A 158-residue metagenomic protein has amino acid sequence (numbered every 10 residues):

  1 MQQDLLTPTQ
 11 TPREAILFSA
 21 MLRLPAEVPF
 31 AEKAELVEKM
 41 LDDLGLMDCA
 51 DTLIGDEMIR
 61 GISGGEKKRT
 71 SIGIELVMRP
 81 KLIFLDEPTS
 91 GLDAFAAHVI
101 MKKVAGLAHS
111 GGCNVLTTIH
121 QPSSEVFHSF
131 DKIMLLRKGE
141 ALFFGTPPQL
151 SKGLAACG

Functional and structural regions predicted by a protein language model:
Q2-Q3, P8-P25, L36: Q-loop/switch helix immediately C-terminal to the Walker
Q10, I54, I62, E75-L76: ABC ATPase signature
L17, M21, E32-L53: Conserved ABC ATPase "signature" region
I72-G73, I100: Hydrophobic anchor residue at the start of the ABC signature
L76-L82: A short, proline-enriched helix->beta-strand linker immediately N-terminal to the Walker B motif in ABC-type P-loop
I83-E87: Catalytic Walker B motif of ABC-type/P-loop ATPase nucleotide-binding domains
A97-G112: Helical segment within the ABC ATPase nucleotide-binding domain
